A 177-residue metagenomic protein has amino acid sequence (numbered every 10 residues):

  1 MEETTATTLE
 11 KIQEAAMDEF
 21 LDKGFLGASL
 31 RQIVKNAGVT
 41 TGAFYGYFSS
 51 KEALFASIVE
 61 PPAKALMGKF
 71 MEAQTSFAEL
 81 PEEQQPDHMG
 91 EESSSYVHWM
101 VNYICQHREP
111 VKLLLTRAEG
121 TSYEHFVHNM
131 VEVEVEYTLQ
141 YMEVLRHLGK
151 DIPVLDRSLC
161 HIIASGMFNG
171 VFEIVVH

Functional and structural regions predicted by a protein language model:
M1-T5: N-terminal intrinsically disordered/low-complexity leader segments
K11, A15, E19-A53, S57: Helix-turn-helix
M17, M71-Q74, A78, F168-V176: Regular secondary-structure segments
L30, E60-M67, M71-Q74: Short, basic, alpha-helical segments at the C-terminal edge of helix-turn-helix-like DNA-binding modules
S57, M71-Y103: Hydrophobic alpha-helical connector segments
E91, S95, W99-Q106, G120-H147 (+1 more regions): Amphipathic alpha-helical packing segments from all-alpha helical-bundle domains
R108-K112: Short, structured loop/turn "capping" segments at alpha-beta junctions
L113-T116, Y141-H177: Hydrophobic/aromatic-rich alpha-helical bundle segments in the mid-to-C-terminal region
